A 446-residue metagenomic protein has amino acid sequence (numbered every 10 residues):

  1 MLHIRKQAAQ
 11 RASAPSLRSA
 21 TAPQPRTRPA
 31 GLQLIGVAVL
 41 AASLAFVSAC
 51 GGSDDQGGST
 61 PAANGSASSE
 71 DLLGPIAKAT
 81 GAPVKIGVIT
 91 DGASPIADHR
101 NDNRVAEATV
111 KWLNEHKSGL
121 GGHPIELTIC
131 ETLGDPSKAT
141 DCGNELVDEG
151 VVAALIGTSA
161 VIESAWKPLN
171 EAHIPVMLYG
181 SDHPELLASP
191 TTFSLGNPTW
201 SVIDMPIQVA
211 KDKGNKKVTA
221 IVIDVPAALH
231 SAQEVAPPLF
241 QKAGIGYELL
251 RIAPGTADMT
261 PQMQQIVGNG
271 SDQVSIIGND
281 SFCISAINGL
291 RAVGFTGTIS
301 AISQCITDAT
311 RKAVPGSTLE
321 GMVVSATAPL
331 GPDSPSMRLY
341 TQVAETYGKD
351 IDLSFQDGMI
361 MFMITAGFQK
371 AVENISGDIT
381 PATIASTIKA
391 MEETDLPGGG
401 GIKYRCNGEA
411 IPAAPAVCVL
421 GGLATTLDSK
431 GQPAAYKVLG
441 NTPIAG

Functional and structural regions predicted by a protein language model:
F46-A49: C-terminal motif of bacterial Sec signal peptides marking the signal peptidase cleavage site
D54-S59, L72, D98-R104, H116-L186 (+2 more regions): Beta-alpha junction/loop-to-helix N-cap segments that form part of ligand/metal-binding clefts
A67-E107, T132-P136, S159, I221-S231 (+1 more regions): Extracytoplasmic "Venus flytrap"
E131, P175, E185-Q208, L249-R251 (+1 more regions): Short beta-strand elements at the ligand-binding edges of bilobed clamshell
A172, A232-T327: Extracellular/periplasmic bilobed ligand-binding domains
T192-P254, Q273: An alpha-beta-alpha
G289-M363, L439-I444: Extracellular/periplasmic periplasmic-binding protein-like sensory domains
Y347, I351-F355, K370-Q432: Segments of small-molecule ligand-sensing domains
